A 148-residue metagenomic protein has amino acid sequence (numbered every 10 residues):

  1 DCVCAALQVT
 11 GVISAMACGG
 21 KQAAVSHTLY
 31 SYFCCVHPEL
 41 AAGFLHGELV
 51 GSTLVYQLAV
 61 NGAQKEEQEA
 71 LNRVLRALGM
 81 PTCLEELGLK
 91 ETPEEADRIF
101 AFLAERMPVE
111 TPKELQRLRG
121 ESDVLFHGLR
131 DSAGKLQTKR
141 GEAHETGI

Functional and structural regions predicted by a protein language model:
D1-A77: Active-site segments that bind and position negatively charged phosphate/pyrophosphate groups
A63-I148: C-terminal charged capping/lid subdomain of soluble metabolic enzymes
